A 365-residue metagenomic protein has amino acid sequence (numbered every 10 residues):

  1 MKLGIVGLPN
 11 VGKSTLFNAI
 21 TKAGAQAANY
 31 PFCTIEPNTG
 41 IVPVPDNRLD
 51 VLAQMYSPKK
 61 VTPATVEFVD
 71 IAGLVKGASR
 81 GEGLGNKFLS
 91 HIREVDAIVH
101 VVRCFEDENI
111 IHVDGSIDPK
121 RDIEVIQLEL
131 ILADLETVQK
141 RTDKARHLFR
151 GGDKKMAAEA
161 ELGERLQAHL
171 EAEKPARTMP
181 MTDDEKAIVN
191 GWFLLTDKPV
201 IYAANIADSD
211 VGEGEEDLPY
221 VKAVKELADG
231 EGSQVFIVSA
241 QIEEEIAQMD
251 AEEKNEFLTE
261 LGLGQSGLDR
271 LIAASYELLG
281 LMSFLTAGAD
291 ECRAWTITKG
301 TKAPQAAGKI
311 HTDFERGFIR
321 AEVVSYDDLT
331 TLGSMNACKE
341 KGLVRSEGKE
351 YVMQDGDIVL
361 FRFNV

Functional and structural regions predicted by a protein language model:
M1-N109, K140, A145: Conserved G1/Walker A P-loop phosphate-binding module
K2-V6, F17, K144-V352, V359 (+1 more regions): C-terminal-of-GTPase-core extension/linker across diverse P-loop GTPases
V6, F32, P37-G40, N47-L49 (+16 more regions): Short capping/connector residues at structural and topological boundaries
K22, Q54, S90, L128 (+2 more regions): Short, intrinsically disordered, mixed-charge
F32, D46-L49, T62-F68, E82-D96 (+9 more regions): Amphipathic alpha-helical transducer elements in NTP-driven molecular machines
G40-P45, A72-E82, R93-M156, H169-T182 (+2 more regions): Conserved Switch II/interswitch segment of TRAFAC-class P-loop GTPases
